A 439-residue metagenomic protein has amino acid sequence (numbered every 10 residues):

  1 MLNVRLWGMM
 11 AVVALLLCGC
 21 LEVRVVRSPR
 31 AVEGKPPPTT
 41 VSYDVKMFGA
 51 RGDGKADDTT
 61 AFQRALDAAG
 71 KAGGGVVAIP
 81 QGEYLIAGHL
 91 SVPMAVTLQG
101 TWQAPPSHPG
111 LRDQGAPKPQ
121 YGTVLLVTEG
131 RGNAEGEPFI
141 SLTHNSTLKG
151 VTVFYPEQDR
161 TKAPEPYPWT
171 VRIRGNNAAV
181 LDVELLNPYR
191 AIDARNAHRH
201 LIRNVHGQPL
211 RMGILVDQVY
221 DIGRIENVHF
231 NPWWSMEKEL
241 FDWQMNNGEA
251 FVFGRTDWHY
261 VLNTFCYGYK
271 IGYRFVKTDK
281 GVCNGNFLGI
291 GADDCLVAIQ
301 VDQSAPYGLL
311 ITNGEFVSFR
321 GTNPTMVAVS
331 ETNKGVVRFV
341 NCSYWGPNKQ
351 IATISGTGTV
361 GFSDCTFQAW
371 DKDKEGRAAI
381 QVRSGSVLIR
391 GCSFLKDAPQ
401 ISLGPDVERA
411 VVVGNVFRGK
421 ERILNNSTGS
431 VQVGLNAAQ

Functional and structural regions predicted by a protein language model:
M1-G8: Bacterial N-terminal signal peptides that target proteins for export
L21-E22: Bacterial signal peptide processing site
T40, G74, Q81, A87 (+25 more regions): Surface-exposed or flexible loop/turn and strand-edge residues in extracellular/cell-surface modules
V45-P80: Acidic Gly/Asp/Thr-rich repetitive segments characteristic of extracellular carbohydrate-active and adhesion proteins
Q63-K71, Y84-Q99, P105-K149, F154-N177 (+5 more regions): Extracellular beta-strand-rich solenoid/capping regions of secreted or surface-exposed proteins that bind or remodel
P80, A87, P93, Q99-T101 (+33 more regions): Feature marks extracellular polysaccharide-active and adherence modules
Q120-I140, T161-R172, L186-D193, Q208-Y220 (+8 more regions): Extracellular beta-strand/beta-solenoid scaffold signature
I401-Q439: Leucine-rich solenoid repeat scaffolds
